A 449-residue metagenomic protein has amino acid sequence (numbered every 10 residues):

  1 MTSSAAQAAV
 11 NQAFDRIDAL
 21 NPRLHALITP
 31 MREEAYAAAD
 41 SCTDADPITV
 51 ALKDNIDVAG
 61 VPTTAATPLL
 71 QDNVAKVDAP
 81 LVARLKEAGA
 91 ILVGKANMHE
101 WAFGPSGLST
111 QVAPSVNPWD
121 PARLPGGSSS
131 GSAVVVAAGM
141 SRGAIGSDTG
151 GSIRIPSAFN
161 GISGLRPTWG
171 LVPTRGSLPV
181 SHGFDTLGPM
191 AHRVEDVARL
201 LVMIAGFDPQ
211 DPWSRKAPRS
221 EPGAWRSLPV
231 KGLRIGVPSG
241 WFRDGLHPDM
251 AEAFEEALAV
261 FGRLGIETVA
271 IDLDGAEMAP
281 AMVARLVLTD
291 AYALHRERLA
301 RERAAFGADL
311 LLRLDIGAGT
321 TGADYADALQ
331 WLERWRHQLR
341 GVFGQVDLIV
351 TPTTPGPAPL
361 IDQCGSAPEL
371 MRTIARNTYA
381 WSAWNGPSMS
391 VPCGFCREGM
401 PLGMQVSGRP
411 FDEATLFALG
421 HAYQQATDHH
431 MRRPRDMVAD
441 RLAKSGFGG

Functional and structural regions predicted by a protein language model:
M1-T149, A259-G262: Gly/Ser-rich catalytic/binding loops embedded in alpha/beta enzyme cores
V10, D40, P248-I271, R296-R301 (+1 more regions): Acyltransferase
A13, V197, I235, F261 (+3 more regions): Residue-level signal for inorganic ion chemistry
P47-A65, P229-G236, L286-R336, R340 (+1 more regions): Short helix-loop capping/hinge segments that flank enzyme active sites or metal/cofactor-binding pockets
T63-D72, H247-P248, P359-E369: Glycine/threonine-rich flexible loop motifs
D78-A79, A83-I204, S382-Q405: Short glycine/serine-rich loop segments
E87, S141, T320-G449: Glycine-rich, small-residue loops and helix-cap segments that act as flexible hinges at active-site edges
R166-E252, E256, G275, Q425-G449: A short helix-breaking turn/cap at a secondary-structure junction
